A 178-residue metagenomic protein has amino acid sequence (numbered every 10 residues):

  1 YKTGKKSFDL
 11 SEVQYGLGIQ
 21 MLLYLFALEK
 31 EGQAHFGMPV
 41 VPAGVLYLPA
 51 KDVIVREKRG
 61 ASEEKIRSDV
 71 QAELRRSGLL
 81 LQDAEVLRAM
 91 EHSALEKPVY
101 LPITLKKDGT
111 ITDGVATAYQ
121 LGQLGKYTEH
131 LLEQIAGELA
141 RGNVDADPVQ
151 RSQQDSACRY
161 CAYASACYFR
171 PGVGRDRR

Functional and structural regions predicted by a protein language model:
Y1-R178: Structural signature of nuclease core domains in nucleic-acid processing machines
